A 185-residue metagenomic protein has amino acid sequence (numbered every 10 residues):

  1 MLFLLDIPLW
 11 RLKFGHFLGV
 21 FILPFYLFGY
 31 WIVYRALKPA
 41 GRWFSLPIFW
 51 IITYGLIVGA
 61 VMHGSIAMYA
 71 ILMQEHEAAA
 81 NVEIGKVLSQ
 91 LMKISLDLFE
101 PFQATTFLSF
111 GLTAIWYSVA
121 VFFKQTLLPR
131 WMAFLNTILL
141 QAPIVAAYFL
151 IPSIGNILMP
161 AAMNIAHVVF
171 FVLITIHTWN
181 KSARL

Functional and structural regions predicted by a protein language model:
M1-L185: Hydrophobic, aromatic-enriched alpha-helical segments typical of multi-pass transmembrane helices
